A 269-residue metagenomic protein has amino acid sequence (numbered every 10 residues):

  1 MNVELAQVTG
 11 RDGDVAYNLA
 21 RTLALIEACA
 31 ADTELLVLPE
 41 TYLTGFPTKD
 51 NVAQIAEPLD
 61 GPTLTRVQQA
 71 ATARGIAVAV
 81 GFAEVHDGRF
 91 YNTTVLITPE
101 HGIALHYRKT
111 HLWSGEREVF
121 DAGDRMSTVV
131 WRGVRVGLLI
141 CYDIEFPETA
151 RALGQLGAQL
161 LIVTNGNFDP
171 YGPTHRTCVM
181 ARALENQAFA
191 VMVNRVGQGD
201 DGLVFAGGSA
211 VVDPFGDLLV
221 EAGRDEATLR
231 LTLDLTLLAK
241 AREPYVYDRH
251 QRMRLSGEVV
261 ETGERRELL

Functional and structural regions predicted by a protein language model:
M1-L5: Extreme N-terminal starter segment of soluble prokaryotic enzymes
Q7-G13: Short polar catalytic/cofactor-binding loops
V15, L23-E100, H106, F168-L184 (+1 more regions): Cys-nucleophile CN-hydrolase/nitrilase-fold catalytic domain and related Cys-dependent amidase chemistry that acts on
Y17-I26, I144-R151: Short, acidic/polar
L36-V37, R135-I140, I162-V163, V191: Short hydrophobic-aromatic micro-motifs
L59, V85-Q159, F168-T177, A181 (+1 more regions): Active-site catalytic loop in hydrolytic enzyme cores
P62-A79, E145-L229: CN hydrolase (nitrilase-like) catalytic-core segments centered on the catalytic cysteine and neighboring Lys/Glu
T128-V130, R195-L269: C-terminal beta-strand edge segments of enzyme domains
